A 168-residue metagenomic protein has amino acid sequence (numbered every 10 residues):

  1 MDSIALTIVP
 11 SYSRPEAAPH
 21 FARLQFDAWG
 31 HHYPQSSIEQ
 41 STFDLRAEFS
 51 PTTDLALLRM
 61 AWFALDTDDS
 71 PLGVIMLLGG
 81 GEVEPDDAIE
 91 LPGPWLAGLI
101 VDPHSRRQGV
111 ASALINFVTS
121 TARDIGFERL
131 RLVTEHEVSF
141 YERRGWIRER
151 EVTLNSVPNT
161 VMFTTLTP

Functional and structural regions predicted by a protein language model:
D2, L6, L24, E128 (+2 more regions): C-terminal "cap" of GNAT-fold acetyltransferases
A5-F21: A short beta-loop-alpha structural element at the N-terminal edge of CoA-dependent acyl/N-acetyltransferase catalytic
F26-D66: Active-site rim helix/loop that mediates acceptor-substrate recognition in acyltransferases
A61-F63, D69-G81, P85, W95-I100: Conserved beta-strand in the GNAT
H104-S105, G109-F117: Conserved acetyl-CoA pyrophosphate-binding loop and the N-cap/start of the following alpha-helix in GNAT-like
E142-V152: Conserved acetyl-CoA-binding loop of GNAT-fold acetyltransferases
